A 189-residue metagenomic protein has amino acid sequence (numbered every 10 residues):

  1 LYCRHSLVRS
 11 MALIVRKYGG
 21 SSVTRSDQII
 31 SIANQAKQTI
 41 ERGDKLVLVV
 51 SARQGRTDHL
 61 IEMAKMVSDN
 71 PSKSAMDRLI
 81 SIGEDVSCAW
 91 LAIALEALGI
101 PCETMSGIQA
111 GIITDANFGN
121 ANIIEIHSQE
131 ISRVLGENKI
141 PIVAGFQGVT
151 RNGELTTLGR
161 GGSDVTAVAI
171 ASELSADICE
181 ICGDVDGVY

Functional and structural regions predicted by a protein language model:
H5-Y189: Nucleotide/pyrophosphate-binding catalytic subdomain
